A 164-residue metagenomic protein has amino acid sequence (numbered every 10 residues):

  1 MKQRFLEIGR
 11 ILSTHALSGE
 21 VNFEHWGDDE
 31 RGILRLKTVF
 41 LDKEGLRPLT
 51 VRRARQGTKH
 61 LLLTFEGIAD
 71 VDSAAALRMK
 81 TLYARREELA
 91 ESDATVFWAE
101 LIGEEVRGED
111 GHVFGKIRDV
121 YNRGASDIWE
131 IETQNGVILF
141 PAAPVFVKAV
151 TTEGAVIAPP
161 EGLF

Functional and structural regions predicted by a protein language model:
M1-F164: Short Lys/Arg-rich amphipathic alpha-helical segments
